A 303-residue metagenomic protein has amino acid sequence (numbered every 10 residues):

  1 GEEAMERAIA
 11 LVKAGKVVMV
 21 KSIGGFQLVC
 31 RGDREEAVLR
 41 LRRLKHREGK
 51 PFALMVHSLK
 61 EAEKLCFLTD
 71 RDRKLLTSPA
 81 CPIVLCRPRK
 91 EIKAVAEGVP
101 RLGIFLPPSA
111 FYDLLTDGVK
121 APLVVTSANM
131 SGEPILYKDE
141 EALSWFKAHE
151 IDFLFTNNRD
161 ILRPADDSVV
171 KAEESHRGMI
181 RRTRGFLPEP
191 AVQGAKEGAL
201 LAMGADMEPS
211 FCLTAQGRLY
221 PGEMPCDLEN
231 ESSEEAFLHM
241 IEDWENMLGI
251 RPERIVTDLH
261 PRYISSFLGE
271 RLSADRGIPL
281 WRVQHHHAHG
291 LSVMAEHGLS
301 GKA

Functional and structural regions predicted by a protein language model:
G1-G277, G290-G298, K302-A303: Active-site-adjacent structural elements in enzyme catalytic cores
I278-Q284: Gly/Pro-rich turn-and-neighbor structural signature
H287: Conserved A3 ("GATE") glycine/threonine-rich loop of ANL adenylate-forming enzymes
